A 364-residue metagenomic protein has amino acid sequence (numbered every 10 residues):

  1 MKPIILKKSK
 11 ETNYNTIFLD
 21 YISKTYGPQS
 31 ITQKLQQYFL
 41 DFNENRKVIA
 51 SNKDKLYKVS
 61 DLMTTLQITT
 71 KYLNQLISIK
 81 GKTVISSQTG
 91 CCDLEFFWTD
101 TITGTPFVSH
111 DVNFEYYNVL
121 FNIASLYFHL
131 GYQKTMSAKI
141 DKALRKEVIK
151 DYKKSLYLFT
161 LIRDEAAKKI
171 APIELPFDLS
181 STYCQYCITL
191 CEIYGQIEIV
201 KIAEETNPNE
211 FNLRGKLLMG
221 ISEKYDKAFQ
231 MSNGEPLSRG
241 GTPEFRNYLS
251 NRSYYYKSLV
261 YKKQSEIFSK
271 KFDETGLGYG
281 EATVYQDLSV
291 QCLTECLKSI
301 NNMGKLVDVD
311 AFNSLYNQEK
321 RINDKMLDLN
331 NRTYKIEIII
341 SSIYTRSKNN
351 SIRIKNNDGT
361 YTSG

Functional and structural regions predicted by a protein language model:
M1-S109, N113, E205-L213, N233-G364: Eukaryotic intrinsically disordered, low-complexity segments enriched for acidic and Ser/Thr/Pro residues that serve as
I85-D93, N122-I123, K154, L161-E165: Aromatic-rich surface patch/π-platform used for binding flat ligands and interfaces
T101-T103, S109, F128-I162, A167-P176 (+2 more regions): Short coil/linker segments at helix-helix boundaries
N113, Y117, I149, D164-Y186 (+2 more regions): Structured, solvent-exposed acidic/aromatic patches
Y117-M136, T182-I202, R252-E266: Amphipathic alpha-helical repeat scaffolds of TPR domains
M136, T160, A167-K168, D226 (+3 more regions): Helix-capping and short linker residues that terminate individual alpha-solenoid repeat units
K154-L161, E192, G220-E223, K227 (+2 more regions): Alpha-helical scaffold segments in carbohydrate-active enzymes
